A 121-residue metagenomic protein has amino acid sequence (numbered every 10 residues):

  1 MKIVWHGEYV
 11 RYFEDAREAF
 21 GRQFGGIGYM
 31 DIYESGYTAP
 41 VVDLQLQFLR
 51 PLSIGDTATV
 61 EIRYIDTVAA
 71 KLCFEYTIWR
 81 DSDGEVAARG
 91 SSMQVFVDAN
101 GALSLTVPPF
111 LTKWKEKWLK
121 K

Functional and structural regions predicted by a protein language model:
M1-T59, I65-C73, T77-K121: Terminal targeting signals and extreme-terminal segments of soluble enzymes
